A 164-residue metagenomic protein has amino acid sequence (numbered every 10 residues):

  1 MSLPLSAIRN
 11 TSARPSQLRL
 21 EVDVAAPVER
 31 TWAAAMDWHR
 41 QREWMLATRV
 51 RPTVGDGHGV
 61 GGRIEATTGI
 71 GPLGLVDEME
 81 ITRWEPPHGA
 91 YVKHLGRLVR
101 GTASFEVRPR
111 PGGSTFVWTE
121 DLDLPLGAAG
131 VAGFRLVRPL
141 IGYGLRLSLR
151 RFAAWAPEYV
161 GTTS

Functional and structural regions predicted by a protein language model:
M1-G59: Hydrophobic ligand-binding cavity/cleft-lining segments
L3, T67, T119-D123: Generic short beta-strand segments
S6-T11, P139-R151: Low-complexity, charge- and small-residue-enriched intrinsically disordered regions
D23, R40, P52-V99, P111-T115 (+1 more regions): Glycine-rich portal/gate segments that line the openings of hydrophobic small-molecule binding cavities
A26, I70-P72, L122-L126: Beta-strand elements of well-folded, non-transmembrane domains
K93-L147, T163-S164: Beta-strand/loop substructures that line and gate deep hydrophobic ligand-binding cavities in soluble
